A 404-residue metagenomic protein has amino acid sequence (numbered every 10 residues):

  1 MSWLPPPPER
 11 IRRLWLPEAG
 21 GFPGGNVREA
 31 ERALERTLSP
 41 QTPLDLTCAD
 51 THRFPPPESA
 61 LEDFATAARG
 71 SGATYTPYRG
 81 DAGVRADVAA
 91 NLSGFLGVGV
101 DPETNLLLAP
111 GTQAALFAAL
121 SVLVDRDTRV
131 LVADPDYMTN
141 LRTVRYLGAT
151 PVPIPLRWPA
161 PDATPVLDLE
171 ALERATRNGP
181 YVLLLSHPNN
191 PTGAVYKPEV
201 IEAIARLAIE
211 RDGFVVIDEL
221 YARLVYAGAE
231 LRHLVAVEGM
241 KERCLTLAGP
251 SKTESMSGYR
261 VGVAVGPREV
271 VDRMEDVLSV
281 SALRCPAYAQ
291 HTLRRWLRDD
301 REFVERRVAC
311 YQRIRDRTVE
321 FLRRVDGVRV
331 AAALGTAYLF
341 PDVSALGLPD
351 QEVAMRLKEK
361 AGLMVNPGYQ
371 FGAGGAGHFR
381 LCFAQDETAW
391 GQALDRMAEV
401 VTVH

Functional and structural regions predicted by a protein language model:
S2-P110, A118, R298-D299, V403-H404: N-terminal small-domain helix-loop-helix segment of the aminotransferase-like
L4-P7, K241-Q312, V319-F321, V401-T402: Conserved core segment of the aminotransferase class I/II
G72-R206, R223-K241, L245: Conserved core of the PLP fold type I
L147, E210-R211, V325, A361 (+1 more regions): Helix C-cap/helix->beta junction micro-motif
R211, G228-S251, E269-D276, L363 (+1 more regions): Conserved active-site segment immediately N-terminal to the catalytic lysine that forms the internal aldimine
R294, C310-V319, V330-V343: Conserved glycine-rich beta-strand-loop-beta hairpin in the small C-terminal domain of fold type I
P349, R356-V365, F371-H404: PLP-dependent enzyme catalytic core of the Aspartate aminotransferase-like
